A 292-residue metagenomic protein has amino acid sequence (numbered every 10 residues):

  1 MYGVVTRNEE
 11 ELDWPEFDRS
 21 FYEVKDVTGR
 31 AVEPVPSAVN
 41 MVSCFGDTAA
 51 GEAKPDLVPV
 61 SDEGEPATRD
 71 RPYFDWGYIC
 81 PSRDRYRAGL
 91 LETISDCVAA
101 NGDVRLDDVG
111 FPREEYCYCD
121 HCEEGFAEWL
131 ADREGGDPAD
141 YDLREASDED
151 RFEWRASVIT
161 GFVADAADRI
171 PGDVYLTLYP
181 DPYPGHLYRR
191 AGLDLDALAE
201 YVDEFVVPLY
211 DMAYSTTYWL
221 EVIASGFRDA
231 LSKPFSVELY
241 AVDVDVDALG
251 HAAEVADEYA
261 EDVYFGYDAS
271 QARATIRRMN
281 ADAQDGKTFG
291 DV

Functional and structural regions predicted by a protein language model:
M1-P34, D96-D103, L198-V206, V255-V263: Catalytic domains of carbohydrate-active enzymes, especially glycoside hydrolases
M1-R7, R105, R144-A191, S232-D245 (+1 more regions): Aromatic-lined carbohydrate-recognition surfaces of secreted/lumenal glycan-active proteins
P15, D173-A213, A252-V255: Substrate-binding cleft/loops of secretory-pathway carbohydrate-active enzymes
R19-Y22, P72-E92, E149-S157, P208-A213 (+1 more regions): The substrate-binding groove and active-site-proximal loops of carbohydrate-active enzymes, especially glycoside
Y22, E134, P138-E145, R190-Y218 (+1 more regions): Aromatic- and acid-rich polysaccharide-binding/catalytic face of secreted or lumenal carbohydrate-active enzymes
N40-D96: Active-site-adjacent "subsite" loops/lids of carbohydrate-active enzymes
G46-R69, V109-D142: Aromatic- and acidic-residue-enriched segments that line the glycan-binding/catalytic groove of carbohydrate-active
V207-T216, E238-V292: Substrate-binding cleft of secreted/luminal carbohydrate-active enzymes
